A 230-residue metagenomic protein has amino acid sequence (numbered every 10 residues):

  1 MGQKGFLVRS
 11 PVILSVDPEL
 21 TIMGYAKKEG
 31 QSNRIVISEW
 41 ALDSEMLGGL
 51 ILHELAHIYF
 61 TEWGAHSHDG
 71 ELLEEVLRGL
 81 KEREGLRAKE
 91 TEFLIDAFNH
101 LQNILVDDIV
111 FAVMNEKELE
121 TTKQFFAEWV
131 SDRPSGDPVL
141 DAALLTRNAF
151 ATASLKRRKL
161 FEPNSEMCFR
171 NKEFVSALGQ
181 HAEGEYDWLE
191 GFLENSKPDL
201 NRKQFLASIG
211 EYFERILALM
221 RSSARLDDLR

Functional and structural regions predicted by a protein language model:
M1-G30, L42-S44, E92-L94, L217 (+1 more regions): Auxiliary, metal-adjacent structural segments of Zn-dependent hydrolase domains
Q31-I35, E84-L86: Glycine-rich, often proline-containing surface loops adjacent to acidic residues and nearby aromatics that form
I35-I51: Short pre-active-site segment immediately N-terminal to the catalytic Zn-binding motif
E45, F60-I95: Post-HEXXH active-site segment of zinc metalloproteases
M46, T61-G70, I109-T122: Short, solvent-exposed secondary-structure capping/transition elements
L50, E54-I58, E62: Catalytic glutamate of the conserved HExxH
E92-L94, L101, L105-R133: Short helix/loop segments within enzyme catalytic domains that coordinate or immediately flank catalytic cofactors
E118-R230: Pan-zinc metallopeptidase signature
